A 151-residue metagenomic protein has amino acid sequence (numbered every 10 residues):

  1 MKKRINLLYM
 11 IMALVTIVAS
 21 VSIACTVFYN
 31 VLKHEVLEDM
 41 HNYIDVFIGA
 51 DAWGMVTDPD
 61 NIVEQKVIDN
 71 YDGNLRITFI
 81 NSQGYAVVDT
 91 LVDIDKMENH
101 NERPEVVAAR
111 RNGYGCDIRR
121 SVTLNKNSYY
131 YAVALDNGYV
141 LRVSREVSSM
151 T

Functional and structural regions predicted by a protein language model:
M1-R4, Y29, R103, V147 (+1 more regions): Juxtamembrane/transmembrane-helix boundary motifs in multi-pass membrane proteins
M1-Y85, L91-E98: Juxtamembrane segments flanking the first transmembrane helix of membrane-anchored signal-transduction proteins
A13-I17, G115, S148-S149: Active-site/binding-pocket entry motifs
T78-I80, Y131, R142: Soluble periplasmic/extracytoplasmic beta-strand elements of cell-envelope proteins
V87-V88, Y139: A structural microfeature
D95-N137: Membrane-proximal, non-catalytic sensory/regulatory domains of signal-transducing membrane proteins
D136-T151: Helix-start (N-cap) segments at beta->loop->alpha junctions that couple sensory/regulatory domains to adjoining helices
